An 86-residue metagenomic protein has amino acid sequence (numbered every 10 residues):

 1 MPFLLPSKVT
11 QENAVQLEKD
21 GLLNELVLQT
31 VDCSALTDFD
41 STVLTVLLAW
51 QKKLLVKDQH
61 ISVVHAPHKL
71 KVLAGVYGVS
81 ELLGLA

Functional and structural regions predicted by a protein language model:
M1-T42, A49-A86: STAS-like cytosolic regulatory interaction modules
